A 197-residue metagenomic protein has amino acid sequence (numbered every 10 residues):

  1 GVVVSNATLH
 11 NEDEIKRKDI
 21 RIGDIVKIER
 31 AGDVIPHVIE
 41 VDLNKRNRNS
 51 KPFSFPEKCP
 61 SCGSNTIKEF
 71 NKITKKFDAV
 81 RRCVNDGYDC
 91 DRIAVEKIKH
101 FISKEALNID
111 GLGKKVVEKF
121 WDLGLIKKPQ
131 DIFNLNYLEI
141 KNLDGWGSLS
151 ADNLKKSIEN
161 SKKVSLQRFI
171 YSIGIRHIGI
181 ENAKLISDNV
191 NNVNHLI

Functional and structural regions predicted by a protein language model:
G1-D13: Short, structured beta-strand/loop micro-motifs enriched in basic residues and often containing a Trp
D19-I20, I126: Short, well-ordered loop/turn sites that connect or cap secondary structure elements
D33-I197: Accessory alpha-helical DNA-binding modules that contact the DNA backbone or grooves
